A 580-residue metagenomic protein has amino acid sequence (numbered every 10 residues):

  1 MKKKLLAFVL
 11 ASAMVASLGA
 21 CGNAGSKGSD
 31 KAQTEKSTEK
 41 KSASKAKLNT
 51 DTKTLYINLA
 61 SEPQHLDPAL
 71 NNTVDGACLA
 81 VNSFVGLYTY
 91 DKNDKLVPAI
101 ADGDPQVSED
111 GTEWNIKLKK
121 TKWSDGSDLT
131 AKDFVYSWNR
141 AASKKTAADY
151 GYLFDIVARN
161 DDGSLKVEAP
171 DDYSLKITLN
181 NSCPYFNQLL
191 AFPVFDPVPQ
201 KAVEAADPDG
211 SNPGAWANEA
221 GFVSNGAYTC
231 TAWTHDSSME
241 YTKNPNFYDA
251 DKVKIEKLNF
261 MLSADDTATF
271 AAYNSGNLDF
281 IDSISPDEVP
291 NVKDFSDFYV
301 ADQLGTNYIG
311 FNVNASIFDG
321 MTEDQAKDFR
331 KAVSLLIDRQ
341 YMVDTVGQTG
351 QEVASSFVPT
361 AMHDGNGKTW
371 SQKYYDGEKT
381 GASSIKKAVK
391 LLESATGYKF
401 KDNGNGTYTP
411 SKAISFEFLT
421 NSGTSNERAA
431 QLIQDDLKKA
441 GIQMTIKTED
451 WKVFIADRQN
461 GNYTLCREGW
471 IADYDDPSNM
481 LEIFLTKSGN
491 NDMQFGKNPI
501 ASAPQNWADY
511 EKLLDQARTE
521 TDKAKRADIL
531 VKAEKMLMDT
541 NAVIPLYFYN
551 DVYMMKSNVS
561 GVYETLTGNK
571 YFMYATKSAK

Functional and structural regions predicted by a protein language model:
N58-E109, V223: N-terminal lobe/hinge region of extracytoplasmic solute-binding protein
L59-C78, I100-A101, F186-P197, G310-N312 (+2 more regions): A structural "hinge/loop" feature
K92-K95, A191-V253, K257, S275 (+1 more regions): Gly/Pro-rich hinge or "lid" segments in bacterial periplasmic/extracellular proteins
G103-A148, K176, T269-A272, E323-Q325 (+1 more regions): Aromatic- and charge-enriched surface segment that lines or borders ligand/interaction sites
G151-A205: Surface-exposed binding/hinge segments that line and control ligand-binding clefts or catalytic entry sites
W216-E219, P245-P290, Q443-T445: Ligand-site clamp/hinge motif
S238, L336-W370, T424-Q434, R458-K580: Detector for C-terminal structural segments
V353-D402, S422-E427: Structural transition elements
